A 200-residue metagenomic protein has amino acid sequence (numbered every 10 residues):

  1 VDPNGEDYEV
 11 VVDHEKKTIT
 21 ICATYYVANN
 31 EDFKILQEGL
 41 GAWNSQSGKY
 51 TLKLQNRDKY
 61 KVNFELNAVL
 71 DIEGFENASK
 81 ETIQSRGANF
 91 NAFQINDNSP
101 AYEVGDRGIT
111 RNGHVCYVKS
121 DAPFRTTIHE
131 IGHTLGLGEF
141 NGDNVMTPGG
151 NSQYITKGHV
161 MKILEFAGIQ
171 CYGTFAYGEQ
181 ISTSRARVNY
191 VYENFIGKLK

Functional and structural regions predicted by a protein language model:
V1-E9: Short turn/helix-capping motifs enriched in Asx and small/polar residues
D2, L40-A42, H129-G132: Residue-level detector of buried hydrophobic side-chain packing in well-ordered secondary-structure elements
V10-K16: Short edge beta-strands and adjacent turn/loop segments
K16-C22, Y26-L70: Zn2+-dependent metallopeptidase catalytic core
V27-K34, G105-I128: Short pre-active-site segment immediately N-terminal to the catalytic Zn-binding motif
G74-K119: Catalytic zinc-binding patch centered on the HExxH motif and its immediate surroundings that defines zinc-dependent
T110-A122, G138-K200: Metalloprotease/metallohydrolase-associated module, dominated by Zn2+-dependent proteases
T126, E130-G138: Catalytic glutamate of the conserved HExxH
